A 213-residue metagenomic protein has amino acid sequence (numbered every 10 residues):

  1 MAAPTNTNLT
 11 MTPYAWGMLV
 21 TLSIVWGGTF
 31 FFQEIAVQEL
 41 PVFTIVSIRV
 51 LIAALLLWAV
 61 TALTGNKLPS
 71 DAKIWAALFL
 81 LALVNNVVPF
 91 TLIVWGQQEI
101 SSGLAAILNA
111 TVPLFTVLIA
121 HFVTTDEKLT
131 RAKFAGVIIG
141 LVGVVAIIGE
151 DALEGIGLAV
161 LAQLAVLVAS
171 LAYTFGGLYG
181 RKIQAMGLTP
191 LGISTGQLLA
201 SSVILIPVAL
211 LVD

Functional and structural regions predicted by a protein language model:
M11-W16, Q38-F43, S47, S70-A76 (+2 more regions): Juxtamembrane helix-entry segments on the extracytoplasmic side of multipass membrane proteins
M18-L19, L78-A82, V94, A106 (+4 more regions): Residue-level signature of transmembrane alpha-helical cores of multipass secondary-active transporters and flippases
I24-A54, W95, S101-G103, F175-A200: Juxtamembrane helix-loop-helix junctions in multi-pass membrane proteins
V25-Q33, W58-N109, V142, A146: Specific transmembrane alpha-helical segments of multi-pass solute transporters/efflux pumps, especially DMT/EamA
F32-I35, E39, A53-S70, L141-G157 (+1 more regions): Membrane-interface helix-cap regions at the ends of transmembrane helices in multi-pass membrane proteins
T44-L55, V84-N85, I93-A132, A169: Specific alpha-helical transmembrane segments that line the substrate/conduction pathway and gating interfaces
L57, F79, T111, I119 (+4 more regions): Hydrophobic transmembrane alpha-helices of multi-pass small-molecule transport proteins
L57, T116-L118, F122, G155-V212: Transmembrane alpha-helical segments that form core, pore/gating elements of small-molecule transporters/exporters
